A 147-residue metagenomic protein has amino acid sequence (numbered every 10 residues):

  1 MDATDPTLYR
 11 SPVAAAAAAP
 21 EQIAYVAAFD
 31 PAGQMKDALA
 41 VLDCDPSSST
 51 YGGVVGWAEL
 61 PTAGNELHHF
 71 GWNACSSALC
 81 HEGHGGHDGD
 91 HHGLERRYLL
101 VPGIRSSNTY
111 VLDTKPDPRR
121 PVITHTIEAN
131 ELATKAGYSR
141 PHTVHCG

Functional and structural regions predicted by a protein language model:
M1-P20, E66-E95, G137-G147: Structural signature of eukaryotic scaffold interfaces centered on beta-propeller domains
M1-S47: Sequence/structural signature of beta-propeller modules and their immediately flanking N-terminal secretory/stalk
T4-D5, V55-T62, H125-K135: A short beta-strand motif characteristic of beta-propeller blades
Q22, D37, G53, R97 (+2 more regions): Repetitive beta-architecture junctions, highlighting loop-to-beta-strand starts across blade-like repeats
F29-P31, P102-R105, T114: Short loop/turn segments immediately following the C-termini of beta-strands
A40-D45, T50-C80, R97: General structural concept
V41-T50, V111-V122: Short loop/turn segments immediately following beta-strands, especially the blade-tip and inter-blade linker loops
T114-G147: Asp-box/WD-like beta-propeller blade repeats and closely related beta-sheet repeat scaffolds
